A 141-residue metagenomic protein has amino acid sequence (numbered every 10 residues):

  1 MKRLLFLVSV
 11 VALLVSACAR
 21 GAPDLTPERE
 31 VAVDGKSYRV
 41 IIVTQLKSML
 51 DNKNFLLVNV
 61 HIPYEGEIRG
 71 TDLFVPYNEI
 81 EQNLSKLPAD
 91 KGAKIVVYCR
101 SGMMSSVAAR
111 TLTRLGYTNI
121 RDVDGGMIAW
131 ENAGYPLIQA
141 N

Functional and structural regions predicted by a protein language model:
K2-L7, L13, C18-F55, I62-K94 (+1 more regions): Rhodanese-like catalytic fold shared by cysteine-dependent sulfurtransferases and DSP/PTP-type phosphatases
Y98: Short, surface-exposed ligand- or partner-binding patches at beta-edge/loop junctions that are enriched in aromatics
